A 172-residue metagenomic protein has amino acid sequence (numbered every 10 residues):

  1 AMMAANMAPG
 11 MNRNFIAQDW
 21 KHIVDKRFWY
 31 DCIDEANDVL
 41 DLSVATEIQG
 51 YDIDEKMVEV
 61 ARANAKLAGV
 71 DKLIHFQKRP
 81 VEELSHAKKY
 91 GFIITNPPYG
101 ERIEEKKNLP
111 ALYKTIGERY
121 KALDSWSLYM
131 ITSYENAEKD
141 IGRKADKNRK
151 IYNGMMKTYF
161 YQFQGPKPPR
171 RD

Functional and structural regions predicted by a protein language model:
A1-H86, E101-R102, N108: Conserved S-adenosyl-L-methionine
R79-D172: C-terminal catalytic and target-recognition region of SAM-dependent MTase-like enzymes, primarily methyltransferases
